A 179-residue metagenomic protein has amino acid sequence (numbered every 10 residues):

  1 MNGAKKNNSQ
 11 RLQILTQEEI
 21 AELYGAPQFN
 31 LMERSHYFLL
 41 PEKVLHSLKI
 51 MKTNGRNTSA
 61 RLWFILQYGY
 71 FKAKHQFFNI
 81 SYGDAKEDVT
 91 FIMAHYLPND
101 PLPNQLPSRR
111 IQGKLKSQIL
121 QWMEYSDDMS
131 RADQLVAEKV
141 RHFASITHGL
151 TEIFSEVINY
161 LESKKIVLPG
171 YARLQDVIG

Functional and structural regions predicted by a protein language model:
N2-G179: Long amphipathic alpha-helical coiled-coil/heptad-repeat bundle
